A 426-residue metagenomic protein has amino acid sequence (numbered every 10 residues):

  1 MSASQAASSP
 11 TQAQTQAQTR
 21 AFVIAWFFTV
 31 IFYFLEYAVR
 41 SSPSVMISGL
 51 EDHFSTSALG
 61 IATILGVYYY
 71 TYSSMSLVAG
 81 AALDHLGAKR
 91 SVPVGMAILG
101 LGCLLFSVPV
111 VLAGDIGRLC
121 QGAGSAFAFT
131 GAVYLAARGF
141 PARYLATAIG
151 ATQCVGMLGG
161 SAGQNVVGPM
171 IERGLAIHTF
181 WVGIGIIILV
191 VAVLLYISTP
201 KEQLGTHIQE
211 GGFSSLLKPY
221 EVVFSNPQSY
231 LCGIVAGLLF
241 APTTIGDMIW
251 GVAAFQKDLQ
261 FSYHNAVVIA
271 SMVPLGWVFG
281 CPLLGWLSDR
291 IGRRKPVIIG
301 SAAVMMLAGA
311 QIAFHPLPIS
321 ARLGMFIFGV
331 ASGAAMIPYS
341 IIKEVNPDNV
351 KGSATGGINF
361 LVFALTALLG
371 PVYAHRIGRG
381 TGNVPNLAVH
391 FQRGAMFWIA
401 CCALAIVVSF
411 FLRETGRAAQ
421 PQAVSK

Functional and structural regions predicted by a protein language model:
A7-T19, E202-G233, K426: Juxtamembrane intracellular "pre-TM" segments in multi-pass secondary transporters
I24-A58, G246-V252, L369-Y373: Extracytoplasmic
S41, Y69-L77, G160-S161, P274-P282 (+2 more regions): Residue-level signature of mid-helix packing/kink "hotspots" within the transmembrane helices of 12-pass Major
P43-V45, N226-L284, T366-A374: Extracytoplasmic gate region of multi-pass secondary transporters
S74-L112, S288, K295: Conserved MFS/SLC helix-loop-helix module at the cytosolic interface between two early adjacent transmembrane helices
G102, L112-C120, I319-I327: Paired small-residue
G117-V155: Cytoplasmic helix-loop-helix junction between adjacent transmembrane helices in 12-TM secondary transporters
H178-Y196, Q392-F410: Symmetry-related core transmembrane helices of the 12-TM Major Facilitator Superfamily/SLC fold
